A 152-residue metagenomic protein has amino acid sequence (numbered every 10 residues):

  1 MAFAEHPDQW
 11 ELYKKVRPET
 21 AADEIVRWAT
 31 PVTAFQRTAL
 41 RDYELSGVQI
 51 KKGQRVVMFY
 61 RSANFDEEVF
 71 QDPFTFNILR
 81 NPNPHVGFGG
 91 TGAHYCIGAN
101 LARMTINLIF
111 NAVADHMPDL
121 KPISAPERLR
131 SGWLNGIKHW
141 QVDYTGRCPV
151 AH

Functional and structural regions predicted by a protein language model:
M1-H152: Cytochrome P450
